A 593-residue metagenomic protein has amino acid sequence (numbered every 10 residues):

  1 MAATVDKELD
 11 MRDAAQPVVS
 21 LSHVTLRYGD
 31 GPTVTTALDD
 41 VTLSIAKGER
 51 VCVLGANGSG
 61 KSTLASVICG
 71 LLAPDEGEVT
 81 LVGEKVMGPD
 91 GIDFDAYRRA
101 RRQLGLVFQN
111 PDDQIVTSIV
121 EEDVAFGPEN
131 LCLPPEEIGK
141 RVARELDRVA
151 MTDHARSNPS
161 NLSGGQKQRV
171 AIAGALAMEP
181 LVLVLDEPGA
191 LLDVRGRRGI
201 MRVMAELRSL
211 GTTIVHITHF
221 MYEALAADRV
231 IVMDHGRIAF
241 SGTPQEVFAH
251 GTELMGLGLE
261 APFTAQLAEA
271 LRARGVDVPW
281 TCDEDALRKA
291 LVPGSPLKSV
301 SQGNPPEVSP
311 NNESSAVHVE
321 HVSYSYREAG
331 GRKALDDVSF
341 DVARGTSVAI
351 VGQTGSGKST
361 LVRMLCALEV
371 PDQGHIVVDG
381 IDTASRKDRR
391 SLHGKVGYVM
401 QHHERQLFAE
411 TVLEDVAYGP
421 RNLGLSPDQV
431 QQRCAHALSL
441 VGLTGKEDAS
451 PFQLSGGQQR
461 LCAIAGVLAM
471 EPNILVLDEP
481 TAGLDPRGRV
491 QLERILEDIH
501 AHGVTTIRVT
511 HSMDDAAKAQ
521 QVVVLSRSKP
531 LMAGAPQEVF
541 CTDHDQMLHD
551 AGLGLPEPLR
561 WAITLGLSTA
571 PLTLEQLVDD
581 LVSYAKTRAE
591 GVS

Functional and structural regions predicted by a protein language model:
C69, C366: Helix-to-loop junction immediately C-terminal to a conserved catalytic motif
E78-R99, H375-S391: ABC ATPase NBD Q-loop/coupling interface
E136-H154, D428-K446: Conserved ABC ATPase "signature" region
N158-L162, Q166, S450-L454, Q458: Conserved ABC ATPase signature
V170, A175-L176, V467-L468: ABC ATPase C-loop
A177-L181, A469-N473: A short, proline-enriched helix->beta-strand linker immediately N-terminal to the Walker B motif in ABC-type P-loop
L183-D186, L475-D478: Catalytic Walker B motif of ABC-type/P-loop ATPase nucleotide-binding domains
G236, S528-K529: Conserved ABC ATPase "signature" C-loop
